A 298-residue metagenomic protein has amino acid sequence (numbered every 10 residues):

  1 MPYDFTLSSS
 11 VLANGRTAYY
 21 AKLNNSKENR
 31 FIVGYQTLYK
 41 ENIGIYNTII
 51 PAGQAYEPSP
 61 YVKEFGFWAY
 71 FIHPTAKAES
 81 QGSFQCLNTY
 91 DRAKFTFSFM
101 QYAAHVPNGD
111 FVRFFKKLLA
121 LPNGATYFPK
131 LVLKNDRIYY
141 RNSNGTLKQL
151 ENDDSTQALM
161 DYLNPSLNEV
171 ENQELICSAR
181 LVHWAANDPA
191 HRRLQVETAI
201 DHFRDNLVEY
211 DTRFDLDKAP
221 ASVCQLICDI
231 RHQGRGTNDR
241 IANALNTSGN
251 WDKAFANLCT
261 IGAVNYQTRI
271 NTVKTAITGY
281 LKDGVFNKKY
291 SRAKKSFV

Functional and structural regions predicted by a protein language model:
M1-D4, Y102: Large, modular interaction/toxin scaffolds in secreted and membrane-associated proteins
Y3-F31, T237-V298: Long, amphipathic alpha-helical surface segments
V11-I45, A52, P58-K63, C86-S222: Acidic, aromatic-lined catalytic clefts of primarily extracellular/periplasmic carbohydrate-active enzymes that remodel
I49-P51, K77: Extended, helix-rich scaffolding/adaptor regions
P58-P74: The feature captures two recurrent sequence modes
A69-G82, I227-D229: Short, functionally critical alpha-helical segments immediately adjacent to catalytic or ligand/cofactor-binding
S80-S83, P107-G109, H232-T237: Solvent-exposed loop/turn segments at secondary-structure junctions within structured extracellular/periplasmic domains
R204-N246: Surface-exposed interaction patches
